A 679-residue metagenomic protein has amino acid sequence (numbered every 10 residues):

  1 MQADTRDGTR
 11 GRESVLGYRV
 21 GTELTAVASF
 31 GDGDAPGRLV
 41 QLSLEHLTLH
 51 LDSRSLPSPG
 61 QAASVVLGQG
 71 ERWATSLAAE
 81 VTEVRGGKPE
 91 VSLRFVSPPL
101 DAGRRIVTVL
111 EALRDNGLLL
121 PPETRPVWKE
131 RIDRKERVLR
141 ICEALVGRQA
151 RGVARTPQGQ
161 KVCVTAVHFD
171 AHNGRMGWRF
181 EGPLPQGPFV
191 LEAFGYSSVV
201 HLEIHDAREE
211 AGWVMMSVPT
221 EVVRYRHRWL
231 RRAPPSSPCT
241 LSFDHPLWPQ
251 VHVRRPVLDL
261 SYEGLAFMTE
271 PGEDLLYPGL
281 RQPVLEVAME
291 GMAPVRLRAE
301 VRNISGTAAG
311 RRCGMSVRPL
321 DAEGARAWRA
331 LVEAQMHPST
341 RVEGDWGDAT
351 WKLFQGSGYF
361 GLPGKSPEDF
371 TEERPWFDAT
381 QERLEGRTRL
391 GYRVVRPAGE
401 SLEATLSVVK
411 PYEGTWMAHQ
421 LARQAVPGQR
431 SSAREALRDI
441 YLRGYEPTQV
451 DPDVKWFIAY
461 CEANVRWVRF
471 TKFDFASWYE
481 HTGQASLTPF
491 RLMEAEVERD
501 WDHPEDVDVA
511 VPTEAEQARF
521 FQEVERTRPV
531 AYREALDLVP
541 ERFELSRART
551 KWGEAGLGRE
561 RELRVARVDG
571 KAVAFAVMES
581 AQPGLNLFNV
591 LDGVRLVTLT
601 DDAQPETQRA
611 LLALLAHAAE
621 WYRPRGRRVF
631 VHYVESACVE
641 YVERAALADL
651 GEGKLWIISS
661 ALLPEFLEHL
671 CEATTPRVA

Functional and structural regions predicted by a protein language model:
M1-T405, G444-D453, A463-V468, K472-E496 (+5 more regions): Structured alpha-helical
Y18, S55, W73, R137 (+5 more regions): Short amphipathic alpha-helical segments
T240-T269, W501-Y532: Surface-exposed interaction/gating patches
T269, V317, R567-V568, A576-S580 (+2 more regions): Active-site proximal loops enriched in glycine and acidic residues that flank catalytic Cys/His/Asp and coordinate
M315, Y392, T405-K410, T415-R423 (+8 more regions): Long, contiguous hydrophobic alpha-helical segments, chiefly transmembrane helices and signal peptides
H337-L362, V507-E534: A short beta-loop-alpha structural element at the N-terminal edge of CoA-dependent acyl/N-acetyltransferase catalytic
G358-T415, P529-G593: A conserved beta-strand-loop-helix scaffold within acyl/acetyltransferase catalytic domains
V409-Q484, A581-A648: Acyl-donor binding region in acyl/amide transferases
